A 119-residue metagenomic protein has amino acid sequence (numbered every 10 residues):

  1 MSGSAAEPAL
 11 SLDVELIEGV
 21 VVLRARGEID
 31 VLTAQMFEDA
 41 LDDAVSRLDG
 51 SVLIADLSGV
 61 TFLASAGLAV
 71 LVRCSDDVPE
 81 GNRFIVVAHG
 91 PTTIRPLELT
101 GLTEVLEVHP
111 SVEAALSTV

Functional and structural regions predicted by a protein language model:
S2-D39, G59: STAS-typified acidic loop motif
E15, V87, H109: General small-molecule cofactor/ligand-binding pocket signal
G19, L102-V105, S111: Glycine-centered tight turns that cap/initiate beta-strands
V31-L106: Amphipathic alpha-helical interaction surfaces in cytosolic regulatory modules
P110-V119: A charged, well-structured terminal subsegment
